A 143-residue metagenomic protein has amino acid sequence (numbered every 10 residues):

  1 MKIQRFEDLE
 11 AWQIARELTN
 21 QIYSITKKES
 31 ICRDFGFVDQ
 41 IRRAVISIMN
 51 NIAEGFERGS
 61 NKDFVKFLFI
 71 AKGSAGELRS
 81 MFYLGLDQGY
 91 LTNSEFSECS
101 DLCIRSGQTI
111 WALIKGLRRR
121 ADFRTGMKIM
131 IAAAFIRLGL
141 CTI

Functional and structural regions predicted by a protein language model:
M1-I143: Short, C-terminally biased terminal segments at protein or domain edges
